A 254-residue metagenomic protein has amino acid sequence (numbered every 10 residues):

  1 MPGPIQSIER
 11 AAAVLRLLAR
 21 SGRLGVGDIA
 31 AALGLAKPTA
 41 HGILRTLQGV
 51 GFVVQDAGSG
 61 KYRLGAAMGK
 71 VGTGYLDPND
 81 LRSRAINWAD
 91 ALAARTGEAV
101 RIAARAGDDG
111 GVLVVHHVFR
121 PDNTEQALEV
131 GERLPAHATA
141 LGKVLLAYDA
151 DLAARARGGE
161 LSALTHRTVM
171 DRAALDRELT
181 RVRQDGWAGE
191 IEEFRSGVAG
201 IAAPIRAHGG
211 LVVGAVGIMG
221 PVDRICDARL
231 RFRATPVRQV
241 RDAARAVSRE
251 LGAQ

Functional and structural regions predicted by a protein language model:
M1-S83, R245-A253: N-terminal helix-turn-helix
G51, V114-H116, G214: A structural microfeature
S59, R63-G159: Amphipathic alpha-helical effector-binding/dimerization core of metabolite-sensing transcriptional regulators
L81, A85-L92, R157-A203, E250: Short, basic/aromatic recognition patches
G111-L113, W187, L211: Residue-level signal for well-ordered, solvent-exposed loop/turn and beta-edge residues enriched in charged/polar side
R172, E178, D185, S196 (+1 more regions): Juxtadomain coupling helices with adjacent low-complexity linkers
I205-H208: Sensor-regulatory modules in signal-transduction proteins
